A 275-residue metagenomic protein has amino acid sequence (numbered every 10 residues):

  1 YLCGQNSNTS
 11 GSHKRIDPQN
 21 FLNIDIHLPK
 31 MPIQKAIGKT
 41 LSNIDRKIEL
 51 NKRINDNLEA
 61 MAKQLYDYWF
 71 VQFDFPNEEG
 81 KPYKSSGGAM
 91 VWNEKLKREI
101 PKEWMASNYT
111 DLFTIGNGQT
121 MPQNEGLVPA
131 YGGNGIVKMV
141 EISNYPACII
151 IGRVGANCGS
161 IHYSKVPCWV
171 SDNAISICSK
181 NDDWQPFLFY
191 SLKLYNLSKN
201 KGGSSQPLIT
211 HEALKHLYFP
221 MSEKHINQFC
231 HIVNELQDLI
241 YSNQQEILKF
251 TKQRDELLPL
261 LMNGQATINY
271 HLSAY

Functional and structural regions predicted by a protein language model:
Y1-L28, N77-E223, Y270-Y275: DNA target-recognition domains and sequence-specific DNA-contacting regions of bacterial/archaeal
H27-Y68, S85-G132, H225-C230, N234-N269 (+1 more regions): Non-catalytic DNA-recognition/assembly elements of restriction-modification systems
